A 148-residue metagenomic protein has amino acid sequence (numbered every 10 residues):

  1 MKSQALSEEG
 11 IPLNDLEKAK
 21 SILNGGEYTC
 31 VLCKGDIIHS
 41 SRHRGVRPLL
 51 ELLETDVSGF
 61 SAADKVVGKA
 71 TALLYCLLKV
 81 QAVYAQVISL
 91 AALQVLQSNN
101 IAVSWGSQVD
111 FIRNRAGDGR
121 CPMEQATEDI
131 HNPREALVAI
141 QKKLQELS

Functional and structural regions predicted by a protein language model:
K2-L6: A generic "folded-domain core" signal
E9-Q86, Q108-V109, R113-A126: Conserved mixed alpha/beta catalytic, RNA-binding, or beta-rich assembly cores of soluble enzyme, regulatory
L78-Q81, L93-S148: C-terminal binding/interaction regions
V87-A91: Short, polar loop motifs at secondary-structure junctions
